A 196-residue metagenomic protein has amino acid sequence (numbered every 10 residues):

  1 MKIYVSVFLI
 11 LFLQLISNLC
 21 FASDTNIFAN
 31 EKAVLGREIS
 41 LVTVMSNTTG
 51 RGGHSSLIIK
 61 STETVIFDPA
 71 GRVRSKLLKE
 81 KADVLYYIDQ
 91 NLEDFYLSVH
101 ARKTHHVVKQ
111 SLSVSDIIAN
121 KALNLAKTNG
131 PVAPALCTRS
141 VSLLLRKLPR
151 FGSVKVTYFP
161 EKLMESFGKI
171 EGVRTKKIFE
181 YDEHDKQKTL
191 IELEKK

Functional and structural regions predicted by a protein language model:
M1-V5: Positively charged n-region of N-terminal signal peptides that target proteins for export
V7-S17: Bacterial N-terminal signal peptides
N18-A22: Sec/Tat signal peptide C-region and signal peptidase I cleavage site
S23-D24, K121-K196: Activation targets extended, charge/polar-rich intrinsically disordered C-terminal tails
N26-H105: Glycine-rich catalytic cores of cysteine/serine-nucleophile enzymes that process amide/ester linkages in cell-envelope
T43-S46, G53-H54, H106-S111, L123-V132: Second-shell loop/turn segments in exported
L78-Y87, S115, A119, T128 (+1 more regions): Intrinsically disordered, glycine/charged-rich N-terminal periplasmic/extracytoplasmic linker segments that lie
H100-A119: A structural motif
